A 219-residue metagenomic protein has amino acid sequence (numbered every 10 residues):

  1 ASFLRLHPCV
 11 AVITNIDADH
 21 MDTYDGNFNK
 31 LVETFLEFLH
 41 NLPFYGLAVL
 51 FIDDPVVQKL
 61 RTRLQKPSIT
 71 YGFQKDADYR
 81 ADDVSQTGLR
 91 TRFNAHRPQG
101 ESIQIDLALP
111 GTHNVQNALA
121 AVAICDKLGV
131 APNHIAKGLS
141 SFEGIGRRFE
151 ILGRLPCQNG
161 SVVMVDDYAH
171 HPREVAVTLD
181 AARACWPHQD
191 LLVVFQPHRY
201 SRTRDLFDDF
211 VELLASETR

Functional and structural regions predicted by a protein language model:
A1, V163-H170: Switch II (G3) loop of P-loop NTPases
L4-V163, H188-Q189, A215: Acidic, Mg2+-coordinating active-site environments of NTP-dependent enzymes
T23-N29, A169, H198-T203: Short, flexible loop segments at the rims of nucleotide/cofactor-binding pockets, characterized by
L107-L109, D166, F195-P197: Short glycine-centered, acidic/aromatic-flanked micro-motifs in structured strand/loop junctions that mark active-site
A120, H170, E174: Conserved cofactor-binding/catalytic machinery of classical short-chain dehydrogenase/reductase
I145, R173-V175, L179-R219: Active-site beta-alpha connecting loops in nucleotide-dependent enzymes
